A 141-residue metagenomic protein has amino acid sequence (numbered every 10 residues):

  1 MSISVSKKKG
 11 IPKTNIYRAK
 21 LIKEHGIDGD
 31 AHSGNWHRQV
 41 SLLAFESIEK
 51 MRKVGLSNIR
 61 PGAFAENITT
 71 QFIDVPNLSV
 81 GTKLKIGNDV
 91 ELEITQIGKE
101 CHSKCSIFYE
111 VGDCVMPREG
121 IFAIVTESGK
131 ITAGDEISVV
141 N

Functional and structural regions predicted by a protein language model:
M1-N141: Metal-cofactor-dependent catalytic cores
